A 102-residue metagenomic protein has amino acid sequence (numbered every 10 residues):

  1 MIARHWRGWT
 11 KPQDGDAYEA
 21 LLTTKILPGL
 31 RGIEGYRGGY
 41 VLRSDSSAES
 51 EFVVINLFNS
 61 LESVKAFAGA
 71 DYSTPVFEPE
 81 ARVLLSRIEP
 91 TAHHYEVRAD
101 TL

Functional and structural regions predicted by a protein language model:
I2, Y40-S50, V76-L102: Glycine-rich beta-strand-turn "strand-cap" elements at beta-sheet edges
I2-W9, Y40-A70: Short, well-ordered beta-strand segments in beta-rich or mixed alpha/beta enzyme and ligand-binding folds
W9-L22: Short, surface-exposed ligand-recognition loops at beta-strand->loop->(often short) alpha-helix junctions that present
P12, S60, E96-A99: Non-catalytic surface loops within mature trypsin-like serine protease
G15-A17, S63-K65, T101: Intrinsically disordered, low-complexity acidic/polar segments
L21-I33, L57-H93: An amphipathic, aromatic/His-enriched active-site/gating alpha helix that lines ligand/cofactor pockets
I33-G39: Short acidic amphipathic segments
